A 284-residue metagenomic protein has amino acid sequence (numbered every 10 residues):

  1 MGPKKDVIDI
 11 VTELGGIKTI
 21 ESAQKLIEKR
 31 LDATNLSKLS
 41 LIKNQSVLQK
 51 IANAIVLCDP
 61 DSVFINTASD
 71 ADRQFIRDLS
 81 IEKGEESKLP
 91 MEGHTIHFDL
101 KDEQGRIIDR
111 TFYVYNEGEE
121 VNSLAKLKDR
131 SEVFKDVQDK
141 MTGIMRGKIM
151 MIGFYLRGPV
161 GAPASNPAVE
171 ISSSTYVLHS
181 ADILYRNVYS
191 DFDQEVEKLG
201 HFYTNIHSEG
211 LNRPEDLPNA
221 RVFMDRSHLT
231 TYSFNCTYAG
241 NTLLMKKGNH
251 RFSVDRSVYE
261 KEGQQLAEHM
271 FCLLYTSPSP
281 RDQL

Functional and structural regions predicted by a protein language model:
G2-L274: Conserved internal helical-beta-strand scaffold that buttresses enzyme catalytic cores
Y275-D282: Conserved small/polar residues in nucleotide/adenosyl-binding loops
